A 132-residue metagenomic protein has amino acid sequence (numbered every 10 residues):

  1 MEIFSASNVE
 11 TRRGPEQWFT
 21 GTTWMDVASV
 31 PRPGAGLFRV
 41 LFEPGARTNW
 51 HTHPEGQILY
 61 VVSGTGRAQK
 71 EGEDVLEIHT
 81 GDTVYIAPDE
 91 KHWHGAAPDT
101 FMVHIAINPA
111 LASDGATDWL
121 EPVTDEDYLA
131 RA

Functional and structural regions predicted by a protein language model:
M1-A35, A116-A132: A short, N-terminal "cap"/entry segment at the start of jelly-roll beta-barrel domains of the cupin/DSBH fold
V30, T52, Y60, I78-T80 (+1 more regions): Conserved strand-loop elements at the edges of beta-sheets that form or border functional pockets
G36-H53, P88: Conserved short histidine dyad/triad with adjacent acidic residue
L41-E43, T52-A68, I107-A110: Short, conserved beta-strand element in jelly-roll/cupin
T48-W50, A68-Q69, K91-P98: Short beta-strand His + acidic residue motifs that chelate non-heme Fe in jelly-roll/DSBH and cupin folds
I58, Y85, D99-W119: A short hydrophobic beta-strand segment most commonly corresponding to one strand of the jelly-roll/cupin
G72-P88: Short acidic-glycine-tyrosine-enriched beta hairpin
